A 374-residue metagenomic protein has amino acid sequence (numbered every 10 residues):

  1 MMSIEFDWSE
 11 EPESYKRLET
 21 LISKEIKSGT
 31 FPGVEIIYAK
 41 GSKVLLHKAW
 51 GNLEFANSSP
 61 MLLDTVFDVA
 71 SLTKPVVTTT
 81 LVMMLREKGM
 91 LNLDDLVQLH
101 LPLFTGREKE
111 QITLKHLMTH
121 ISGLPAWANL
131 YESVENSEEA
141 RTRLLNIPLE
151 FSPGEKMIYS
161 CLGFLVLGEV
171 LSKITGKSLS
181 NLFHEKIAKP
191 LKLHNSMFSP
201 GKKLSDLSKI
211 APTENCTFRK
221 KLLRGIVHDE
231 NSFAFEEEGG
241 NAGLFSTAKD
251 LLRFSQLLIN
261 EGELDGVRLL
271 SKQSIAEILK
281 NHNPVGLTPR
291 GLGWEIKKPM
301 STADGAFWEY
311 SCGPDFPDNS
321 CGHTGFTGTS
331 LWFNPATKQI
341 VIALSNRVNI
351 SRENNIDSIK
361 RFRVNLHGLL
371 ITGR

Functional and structural regions predicted by a protein language model:
M1-Y15, E295-D304: Short, compositionally biased leader-like segments
D7-F67, M90-N92, T142, D229 (+1 more regions): Short, conserved catalytic-motif segment at the N-terminal edge
S9, N260, L264, Q273-S274 (+3 more regions): Short, gly/Ser/Thr-rich active-site loops of penicillin-recognizing serine hydrolases
K24-I37, A56-H116, F151-L162, G239-A242: Short active-site loop at a secondary-structure junction that contains or immediately precedes the catalytic residue(s)
P32-V34, L45, S178, T327-S330: Short loop/turn microsegments at loop-to-beta-strand junctions
L45, L331-W332, K338-R347: Short, well-ordered beta-strand elements
W50, E54, R107-F316: Short, surface-exposed loop or secondary-structure junction motifs that flank catalytic or metal-binding residues
E237-F245, P317-W332, N346-I350: Glycine-rich phosphate/pyrophosphate-binding beta-alpha loops
